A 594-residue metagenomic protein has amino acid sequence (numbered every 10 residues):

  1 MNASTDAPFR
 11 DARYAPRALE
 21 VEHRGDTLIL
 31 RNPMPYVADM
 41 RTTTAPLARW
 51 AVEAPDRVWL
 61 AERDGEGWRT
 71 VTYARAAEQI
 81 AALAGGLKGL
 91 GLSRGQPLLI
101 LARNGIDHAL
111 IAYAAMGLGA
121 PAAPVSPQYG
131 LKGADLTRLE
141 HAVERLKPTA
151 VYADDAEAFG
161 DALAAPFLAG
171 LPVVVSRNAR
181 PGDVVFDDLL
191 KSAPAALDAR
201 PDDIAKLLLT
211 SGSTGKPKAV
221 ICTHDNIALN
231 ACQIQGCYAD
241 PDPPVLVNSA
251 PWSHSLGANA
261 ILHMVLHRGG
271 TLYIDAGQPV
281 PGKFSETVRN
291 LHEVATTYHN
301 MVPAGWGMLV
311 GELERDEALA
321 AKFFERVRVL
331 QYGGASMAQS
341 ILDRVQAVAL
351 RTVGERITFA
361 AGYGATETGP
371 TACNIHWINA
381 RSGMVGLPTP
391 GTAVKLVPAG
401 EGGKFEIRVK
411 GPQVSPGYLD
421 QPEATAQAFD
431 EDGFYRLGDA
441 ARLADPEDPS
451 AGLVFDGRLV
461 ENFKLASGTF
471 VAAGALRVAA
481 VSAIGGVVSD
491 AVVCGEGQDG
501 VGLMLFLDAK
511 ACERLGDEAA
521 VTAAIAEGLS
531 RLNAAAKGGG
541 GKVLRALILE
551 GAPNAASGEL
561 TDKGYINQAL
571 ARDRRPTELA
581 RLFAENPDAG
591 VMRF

Functional and structural regions predicted by a protein language model:
P55-V58, P181-L209, G215-K216, G236-V245: Conserved pre-ATP/AMP-binding loop-to-beta segment of ANL
R69-V71, A84-Y129, S249-P251: Conserved AMP-binding/adenylate-forming
T70-A74, A205-L229: Conserved AMP-binding A3 loop
Y129-A164, N230-V247, P281-T297: Conserved ATP-dependent adenylate/AMP-binding module captured primarily in the ANL superfamily
L139-E140, K147-P201, L313-E314, Q331: ANL superfamily adenylate-forming
A228-V245, S253-A318: Conserved AMP-binding/adenylation subdomain of ANL enzymes
R268, T297-M301, V310-M384, A393 (+1 more regions): Gly/Ser/Thr-rich phosphate-binding loop
G402-L465, V591: Conserved ATP-binding/catalytic segment of the ANL
